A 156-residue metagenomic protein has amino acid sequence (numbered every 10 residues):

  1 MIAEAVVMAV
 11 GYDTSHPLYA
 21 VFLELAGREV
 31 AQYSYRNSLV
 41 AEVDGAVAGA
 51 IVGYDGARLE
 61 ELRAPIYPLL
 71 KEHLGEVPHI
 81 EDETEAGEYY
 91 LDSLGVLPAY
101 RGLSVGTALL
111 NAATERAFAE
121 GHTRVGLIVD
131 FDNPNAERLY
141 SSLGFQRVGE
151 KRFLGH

Functional and structural regions predicted by a protein language model:
I2-A26, N37, Y67, K71-H73: Conserved GNAT-fold acetyl-CoA-binding loop/helix
G27-V40, A57-E61, Y90: A short helix-loop-beta-strand connector motif used in the catalytic cores of GNAT acetyltransferases and, in some
V40, A46-D55, Y90, G95: Conserved beta-strand in the GNAT
D55-S93: Conserved acyl-donor/pantetheine-binding loop and adjacent beta-alpha core of acyl/acetyltransferases and related
G56-R58, G126-I128, S141, Q146-H156: Conserved catalytic-core motifs of GNAT/GCN5-like acyltransferases
G87-Y89, R101, L110, A117-I128: Conserved GNAT acetyl-CoA-binding A-motif
D92-R101, L127-A136, F153-H156: Conserved beta-strand-loop-alpha-helix junction that forms the acyl-donor binding cleft
L103, T107-N111, A119, D132-G149: Conserved active-site alpha-helix within GNAT-family acetyltransferase domains
